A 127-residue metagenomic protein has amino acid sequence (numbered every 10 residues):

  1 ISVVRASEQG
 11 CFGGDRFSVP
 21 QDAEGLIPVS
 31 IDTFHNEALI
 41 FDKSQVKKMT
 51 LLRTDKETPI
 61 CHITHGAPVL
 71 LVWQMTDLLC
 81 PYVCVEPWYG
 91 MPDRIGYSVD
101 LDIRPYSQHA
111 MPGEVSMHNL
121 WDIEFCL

Functional and structural regions predicted by a protein language model:
I1-G66: Active-site/ligand-binding surface loops and adjacent short beta/alpha elements that line catalytic pockets across
S2, A6-Q9, G13, F17 (+1 more regions): Surface-exposed, gly/pro-biased binding rims or lids
L26, L39, L51-L52, L70-L71 (+4 more regions): Generic detector of leucine side chains in alpha-helical contexts
K43-Q45, T76-L79, G113-V115: A structural signal for short secondary-structure junctions
K47-M49, V83, M117-W121: Hydrophobic residues positioned within well-ordered beta-strands of beta-sheet architectures
R53-S98: Glycine-rich active-site loops that engage anionic ligands at enzyme catalytic sites
Y106-F125: Short Pro-Gly-centered flexible turn/kink motifs
